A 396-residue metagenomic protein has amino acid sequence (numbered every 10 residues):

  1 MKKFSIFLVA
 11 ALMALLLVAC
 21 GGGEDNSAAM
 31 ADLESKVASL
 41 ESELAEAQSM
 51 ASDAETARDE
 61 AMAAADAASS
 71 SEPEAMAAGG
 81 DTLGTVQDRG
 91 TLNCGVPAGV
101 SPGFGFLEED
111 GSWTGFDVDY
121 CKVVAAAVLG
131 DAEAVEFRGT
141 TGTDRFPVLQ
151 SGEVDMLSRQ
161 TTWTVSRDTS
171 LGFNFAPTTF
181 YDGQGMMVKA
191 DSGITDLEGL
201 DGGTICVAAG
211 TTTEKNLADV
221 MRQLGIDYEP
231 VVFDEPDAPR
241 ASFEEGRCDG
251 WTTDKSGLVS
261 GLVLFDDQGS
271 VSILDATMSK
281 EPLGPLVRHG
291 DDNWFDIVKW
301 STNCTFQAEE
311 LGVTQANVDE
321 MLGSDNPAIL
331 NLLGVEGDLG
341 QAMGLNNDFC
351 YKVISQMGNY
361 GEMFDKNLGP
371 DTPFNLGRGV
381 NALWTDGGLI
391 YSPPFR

Functional and structural regions predicted by a protein language model:
L15-A19: C-terminal motif of bacterial Sec signal peptides marking the signal peptidase cleavage site
G21-E24: Bacterial signal peptide processing site
V37, M62-D110, G193-T204: Immediate post-signal peptide segment of exported/extracytoplasmic ligand-binding proteins
G79-G80, G84-S158, L383, G387: Extracytoplasmic small-molecule ligand-binding "clamshell" domains of the periplasmic binding protein/Venus flytrap
G79-G80, V135-P147, S192, P230-E245: Short helix-initiation/N-cap motifs at beta->coil->alpha
N93-G103, W113-V128, T162, D182-R240: Bilobed "Venus flytrap"/periplasmic-binding protein-like clamshell domains and structurally analogous long
K122, A126, G130-G199, K255-T277 (+1 more regions): Acidic, polar ligand-binding/catalytic clefts
A126, D191-I194, E198, G203-T204 (+4 more regions): Extended ligand-binding regions for polar small-molecule ligands
